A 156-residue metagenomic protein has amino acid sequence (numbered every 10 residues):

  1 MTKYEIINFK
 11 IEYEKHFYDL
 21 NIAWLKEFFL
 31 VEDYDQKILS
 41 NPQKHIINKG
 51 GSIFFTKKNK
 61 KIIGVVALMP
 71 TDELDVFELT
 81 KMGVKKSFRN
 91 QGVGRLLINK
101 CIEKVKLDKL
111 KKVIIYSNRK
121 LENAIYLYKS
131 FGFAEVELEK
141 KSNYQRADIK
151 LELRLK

Functional and structural regions predicted by a protein language model:
Y4, N8-T80, K85-S87, I98-K100 (+3 more regions): Acetyl-CoA-dependent GNAT
F9, K111-F131, E137-K156: C-terminal "cap" of GNAT-fold acetyltransferases
K61, K85-N99, D108, R119-Y126 (+1 more regions): Conserved glycine-rich acetyl-CoA-binding loop
